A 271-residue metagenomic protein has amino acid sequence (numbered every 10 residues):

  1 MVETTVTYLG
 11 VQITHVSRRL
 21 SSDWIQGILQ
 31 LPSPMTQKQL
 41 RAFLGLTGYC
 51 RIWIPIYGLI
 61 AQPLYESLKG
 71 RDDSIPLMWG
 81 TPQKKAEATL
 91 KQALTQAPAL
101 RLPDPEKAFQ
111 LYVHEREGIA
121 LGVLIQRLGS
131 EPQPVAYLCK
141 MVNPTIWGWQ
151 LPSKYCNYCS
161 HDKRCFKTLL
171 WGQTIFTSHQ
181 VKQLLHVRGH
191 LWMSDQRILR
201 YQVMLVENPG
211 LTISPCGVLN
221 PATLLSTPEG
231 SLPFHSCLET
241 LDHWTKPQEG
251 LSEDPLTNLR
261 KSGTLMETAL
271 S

Functional and structural regions predicted by a protein language model:
M1-S271: Acidic, metal-ion-coordinating active-site neighborhood of RNase H-like domains and the RT-RNase H "connection"/linker
